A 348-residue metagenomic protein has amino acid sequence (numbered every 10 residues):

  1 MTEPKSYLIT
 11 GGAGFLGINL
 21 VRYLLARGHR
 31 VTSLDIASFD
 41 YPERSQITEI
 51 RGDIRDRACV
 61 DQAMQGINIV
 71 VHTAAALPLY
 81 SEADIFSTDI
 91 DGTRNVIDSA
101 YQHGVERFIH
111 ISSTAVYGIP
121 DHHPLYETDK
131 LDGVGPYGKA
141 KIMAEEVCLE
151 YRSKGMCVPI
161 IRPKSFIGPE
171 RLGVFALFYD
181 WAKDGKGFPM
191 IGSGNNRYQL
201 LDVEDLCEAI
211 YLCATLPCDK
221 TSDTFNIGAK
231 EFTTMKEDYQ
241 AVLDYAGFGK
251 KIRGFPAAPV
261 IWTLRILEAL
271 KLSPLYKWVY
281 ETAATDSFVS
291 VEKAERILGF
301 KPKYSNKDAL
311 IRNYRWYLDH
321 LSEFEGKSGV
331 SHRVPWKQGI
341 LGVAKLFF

Functional and structural regions predicted by a protein language model:
Y7-R27: N-terminal Rossmann NAD(P)H-binding glycine-rich loop of SDR-like oxidoreductase domains
R51-D91, S99, T114-I119: NAD(P)H-binding glycine-rich loop region in Rossmannoid oxidoreductase-like domains and their noncatalytic homologs
N95, M143, R171-L177, I191-A214 (+2 more regions): Substrate-positioning beta->alpha
N95-Y137, Y151, P159: Conserved Rossmann-fold NAD(P)-dependent oxidoreductase catalytic core, especially the SDR/UDP-sugar
E145-P169: Conserved beta-loop-beta element that borders a ligand/cofactor-binding pocket
G168, I191-N196, D223-T233, L243-A246 (+4 more regions): Glycine-rich Rossmann NAD(P)(H)-binding loop
L216-L275, V291, I311-R312, F324-G326 (+1 more regions): Mid/C-terminal beta-alpha module of Rossmann-like enzyme folds, strongest in SDR-family dehydrogenases/epimerases
N306-F348: Amphipathic terminal alpha-helices
